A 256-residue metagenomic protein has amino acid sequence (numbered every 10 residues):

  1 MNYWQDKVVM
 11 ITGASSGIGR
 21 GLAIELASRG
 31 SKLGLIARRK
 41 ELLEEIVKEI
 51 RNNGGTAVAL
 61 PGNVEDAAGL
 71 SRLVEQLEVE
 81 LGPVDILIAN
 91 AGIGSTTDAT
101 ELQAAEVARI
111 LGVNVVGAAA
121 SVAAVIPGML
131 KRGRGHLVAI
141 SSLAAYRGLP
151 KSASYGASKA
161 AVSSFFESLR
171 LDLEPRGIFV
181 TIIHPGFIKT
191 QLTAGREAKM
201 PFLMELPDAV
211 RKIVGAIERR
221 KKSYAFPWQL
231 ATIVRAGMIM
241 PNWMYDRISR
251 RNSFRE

Functional and structural regions predicted by a protein language model:
V8, S15-S16: Conserved glycine-rich cofactor-binding loop
K40, P61-R72, A104: The beta1-alpha1 cofactor-binding region of Rossmann-like NAD(H)/NADP(H)-dependent oxidoreductases
D98-L111: Substrate-binding pocket helix/loop in short-chain dehydrogenase/reductase
T100, L149-A153: Active-site loop immediately N-terminal to the catalytic Tyr-X3-Lys motif of short-chain dehydrogenase/reductase
V122, S158: Active-site helix of classical SDR
S142: Residue(s) in the substrate-gating loop at a strand-loop-helix junction that position the organic substrate next
I182, A198-I233: C-terminal helical subdomain
